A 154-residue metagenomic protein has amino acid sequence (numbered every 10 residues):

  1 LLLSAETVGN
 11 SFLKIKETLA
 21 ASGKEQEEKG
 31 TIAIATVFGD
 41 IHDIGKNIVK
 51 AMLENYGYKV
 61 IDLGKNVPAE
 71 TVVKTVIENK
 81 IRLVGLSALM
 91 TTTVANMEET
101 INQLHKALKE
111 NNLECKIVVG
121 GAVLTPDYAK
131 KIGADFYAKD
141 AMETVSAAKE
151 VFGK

Functional and structural regions predicted by a protein language model:
L1-K154: Domain-level signal for soluble alpha/beta catalytic cores
